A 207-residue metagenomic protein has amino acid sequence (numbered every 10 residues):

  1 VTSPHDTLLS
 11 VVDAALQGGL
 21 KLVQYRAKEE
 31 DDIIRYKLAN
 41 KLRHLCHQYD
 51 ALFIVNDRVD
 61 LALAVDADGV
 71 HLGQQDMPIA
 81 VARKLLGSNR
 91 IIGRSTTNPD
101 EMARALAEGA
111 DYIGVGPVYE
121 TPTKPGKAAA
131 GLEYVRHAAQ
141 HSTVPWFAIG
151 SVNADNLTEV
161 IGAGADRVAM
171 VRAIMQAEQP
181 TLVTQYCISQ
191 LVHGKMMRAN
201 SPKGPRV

Functional and structural regions predicted by a protein language model:
V1-M77, K84-Y112, K127-A130, H137 (+4 more regions): Conserved N-terminal beta1-alpha1 strand-loop-helix module at the mouth
V115, A148-S151, M170-R172: Glycine-rich beta-strand-to-loop/alpha-helix junction loops that act as flexible
V118-T121: A short, flexible beta-alpha/helix-coil linker loop
K124: A short acidic, glycine-rich active-site loop that binds or catalyzes chemistry on phosphate/adenosine moieties
